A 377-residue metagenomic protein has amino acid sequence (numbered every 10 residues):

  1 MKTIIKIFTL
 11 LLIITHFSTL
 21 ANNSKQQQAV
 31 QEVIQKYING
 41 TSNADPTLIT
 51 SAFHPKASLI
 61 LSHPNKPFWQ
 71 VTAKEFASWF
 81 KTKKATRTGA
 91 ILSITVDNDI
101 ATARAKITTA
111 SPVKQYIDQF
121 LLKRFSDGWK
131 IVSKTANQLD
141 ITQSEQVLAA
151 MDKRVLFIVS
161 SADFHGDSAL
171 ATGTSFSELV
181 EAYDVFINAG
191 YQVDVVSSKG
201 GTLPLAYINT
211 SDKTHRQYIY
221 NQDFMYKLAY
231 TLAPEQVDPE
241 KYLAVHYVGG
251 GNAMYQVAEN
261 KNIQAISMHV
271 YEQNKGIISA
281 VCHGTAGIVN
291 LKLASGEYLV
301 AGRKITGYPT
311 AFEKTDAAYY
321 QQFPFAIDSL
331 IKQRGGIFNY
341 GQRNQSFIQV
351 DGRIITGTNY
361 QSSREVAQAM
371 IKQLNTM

Functional and structural regions predicted by a protein language model:
K2-L10, L122: Sec-dependent signal peptide recognition, specifically the positively charged N-region followed immediately by
L11-T19: Hydrophobic h-region of N-terminal signal peptides that target proteins for export in Gram-negative bacteria
S18-P46, S51, P55, T142-Q146: Short, low-complexity N-terminal intrinsically disordered segments enriched in polar/charged residues
Y37, I49, A57, A103 (+2 more regions): Hydrophobic pocket/interface hotspot
A44-T82, A169-A171, F176-S198: N-terminal, post-signal-peptide region of Sec/Tat-exported proteins
H63, W69-Q115: Surface-exposed, charged secondary-structure patches
Q115-Q143: Short beta-strand edge/turn micro-motifs at domain boundaries
S144-G276, A286-M377: Extended, subdomain-level signal for the structured scaffold at the beginning of enzyme domains
